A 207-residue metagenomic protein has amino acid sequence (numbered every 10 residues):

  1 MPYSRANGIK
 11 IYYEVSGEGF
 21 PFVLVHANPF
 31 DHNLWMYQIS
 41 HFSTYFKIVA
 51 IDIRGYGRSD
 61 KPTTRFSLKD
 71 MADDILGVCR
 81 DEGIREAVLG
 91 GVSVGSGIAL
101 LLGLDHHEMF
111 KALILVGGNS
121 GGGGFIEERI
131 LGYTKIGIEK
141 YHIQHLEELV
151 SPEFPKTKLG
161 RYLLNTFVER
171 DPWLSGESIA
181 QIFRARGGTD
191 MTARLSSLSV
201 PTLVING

Functional and structural regions predicted by a protein language model:
M1-K10: N-terminal cap/lid segment of alpha/beta-hydrolase-fold proteins
I9-T64: Conserved HGGG/HGGXW glycine-rich cap/lid loop of the alpha/beta-hydrolase fold
P21, Y45-K47, R85-V88, M109-A112 (+2 more regions): Structural signature of beta-strand start/N-cap positions in the alpha/beta core of ABC transporter nucleotide-binding
L24-A27, S93, G207: Glycine-rich His-Gly loop
M36-S40, V49-V94: Active-site loop/oxyanion-hole signature of alpha/beta-hydrolase fold enzymes
L100-D105, F110-H142: Flexible "cap/lid" loop of the alpha/beta hydrolase fold
G124, K140-S196: Conserved alpha/beta-hydrolase catalytic His-Asp/Glu region
L198, V204-G207: Short beta-strand/loop motif that positions the catalytic acidic residue of the alpha/beta-hydrolase fold
